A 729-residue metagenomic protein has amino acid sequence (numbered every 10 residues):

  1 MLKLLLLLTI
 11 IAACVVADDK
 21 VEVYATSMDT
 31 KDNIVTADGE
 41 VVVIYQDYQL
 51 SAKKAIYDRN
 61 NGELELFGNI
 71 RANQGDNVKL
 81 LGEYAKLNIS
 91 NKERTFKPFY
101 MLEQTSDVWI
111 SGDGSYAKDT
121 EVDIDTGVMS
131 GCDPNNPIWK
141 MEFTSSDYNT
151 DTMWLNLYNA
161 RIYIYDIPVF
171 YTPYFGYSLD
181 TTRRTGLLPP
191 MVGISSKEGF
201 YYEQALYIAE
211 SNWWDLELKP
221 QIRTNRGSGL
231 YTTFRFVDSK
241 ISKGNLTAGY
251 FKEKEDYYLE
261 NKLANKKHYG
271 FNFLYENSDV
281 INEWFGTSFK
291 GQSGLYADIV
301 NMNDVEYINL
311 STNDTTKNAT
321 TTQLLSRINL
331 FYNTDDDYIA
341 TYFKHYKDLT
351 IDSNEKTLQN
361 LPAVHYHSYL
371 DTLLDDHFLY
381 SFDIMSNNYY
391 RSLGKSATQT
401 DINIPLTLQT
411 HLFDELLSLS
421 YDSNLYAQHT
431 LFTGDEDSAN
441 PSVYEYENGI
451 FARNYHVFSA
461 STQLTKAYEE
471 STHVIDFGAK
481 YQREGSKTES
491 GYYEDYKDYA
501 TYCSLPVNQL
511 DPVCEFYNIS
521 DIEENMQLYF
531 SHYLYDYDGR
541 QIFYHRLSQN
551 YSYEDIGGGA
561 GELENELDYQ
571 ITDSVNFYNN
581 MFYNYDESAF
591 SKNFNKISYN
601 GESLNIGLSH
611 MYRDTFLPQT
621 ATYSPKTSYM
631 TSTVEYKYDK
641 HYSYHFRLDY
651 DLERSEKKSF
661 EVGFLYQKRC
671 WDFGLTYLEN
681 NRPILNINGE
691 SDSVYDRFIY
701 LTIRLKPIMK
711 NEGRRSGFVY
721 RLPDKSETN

Functional and structural regions predicted by a protein language model:
L4-A13: Sec-dependent N-terminal signal peptides
C14-V15, L218, L330, Y366 (+1 more regions): A residue-level signal for conserved active-site and pocket-lining positions in enzyme catalytic cores
D18-L324, I404, S438-S442, F616-P618 (+3 more regions): Structural signature for solvent-exposed beta-strand/loop edge elements and short helix-capping sites, enriched
K86, E93-T95, Y116, T144 (+3 more regions): Outer-membrane beta-barrel translocator/pore domains, especially the C-terminal barrels of Gram-negative outer-membrane
T95, D151-G176, T182-L187, F285-Q292 (+3 more regions): Carboxylate/His-rich catalytic cores and anion/metal-binding grooves
E203-A209, I299, N318-A319, S326-D337 (+2 more regions): Outer-membrane beta-barrel transmembrane strands
T320-Q323, I328, S353, H365: N-terminal low-complexity tails and the immediately adjacent first alpha-helix of the next domain/coiled-coil
